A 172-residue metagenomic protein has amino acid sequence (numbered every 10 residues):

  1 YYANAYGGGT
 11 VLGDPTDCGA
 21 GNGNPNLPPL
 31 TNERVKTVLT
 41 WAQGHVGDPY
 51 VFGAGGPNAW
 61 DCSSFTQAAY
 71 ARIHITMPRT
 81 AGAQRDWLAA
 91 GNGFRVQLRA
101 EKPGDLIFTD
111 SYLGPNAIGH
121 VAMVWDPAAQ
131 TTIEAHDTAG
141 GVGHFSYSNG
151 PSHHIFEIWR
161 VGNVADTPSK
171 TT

Functional and structural regions predicted by a protein language model:
Y1-P49, R99, G150-T172: Intrinsically disordered, low-complexity, Pro/Ser/Thr/Asn/Gly/Ala-rich spacer/linker segments adjacent to signal
Y2-G7, N32-A100: Secreted/periplasmic proteins that engage bacterial cell-wall peptidoglycan
G7-T10, G19-N22, G55, G82 (+2 more regions): Intrinsic low-complexity, intrinsically disordered segments enriched in polar/basic residues
G56, A83, T138, V161-V164: Short, solvent-exposed coil/turn elements at secondary-structure transition points
I75-H144: ...with weaker cross-activation on analogous glycine-rich loops/strands in unrelated enzymes
Y147: Carbohydrate-recognition loop of C-type lectin domains
